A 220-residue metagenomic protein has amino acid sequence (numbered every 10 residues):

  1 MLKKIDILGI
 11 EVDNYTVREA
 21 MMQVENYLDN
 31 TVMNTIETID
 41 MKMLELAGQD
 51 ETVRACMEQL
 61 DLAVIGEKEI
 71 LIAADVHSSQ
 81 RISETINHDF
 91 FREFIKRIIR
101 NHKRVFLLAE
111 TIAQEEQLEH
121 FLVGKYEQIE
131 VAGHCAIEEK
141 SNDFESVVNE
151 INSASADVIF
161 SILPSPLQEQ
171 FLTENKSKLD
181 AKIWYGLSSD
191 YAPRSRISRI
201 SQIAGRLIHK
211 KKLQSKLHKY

Functional and structural regions predicted by a protein language model:
M1-S83: N-terminal nucleotide/polyanion-binding subdomain common to many enzyme families
M41-L44, L163-L167, D190: Short glycine-rich anion-binding loops that position phosphate/pyrophosphate groups of nucleotides and phosphorylated
V53-Q59, E169-Y191: A short, gly/pro- and small-residue-rich
I70-F144, E150, A154: Conserved beta-alpha
I70-I72, L167-Q168, D190-S195: Short gly/pro/ser/thr-enriched loop/turn and capping motifs at secondary-structure boundaries
V105, E116, R199-Y220: Short, glycine-/small-residue-rich phosphate/pyrophosphate-handling segment
I137-N142, D180-K211: Short, flexible loop segments at boundaries between secondary-structure elements
I151, S155-S165, A181: Proline-aspartate-enriched helix->loop->beta-strand connector
